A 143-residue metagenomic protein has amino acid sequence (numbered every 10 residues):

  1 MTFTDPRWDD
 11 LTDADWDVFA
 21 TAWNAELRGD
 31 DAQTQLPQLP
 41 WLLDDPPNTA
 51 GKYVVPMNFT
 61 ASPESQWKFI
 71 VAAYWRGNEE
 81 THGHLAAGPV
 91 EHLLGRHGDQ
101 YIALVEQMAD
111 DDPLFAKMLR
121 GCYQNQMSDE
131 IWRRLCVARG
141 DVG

Functional and structural regions predicted by a protein language model:
T2-C136: Alpha-helical solenoid scaffolds in large eukaryotic transport, assembly, and signaling factors
